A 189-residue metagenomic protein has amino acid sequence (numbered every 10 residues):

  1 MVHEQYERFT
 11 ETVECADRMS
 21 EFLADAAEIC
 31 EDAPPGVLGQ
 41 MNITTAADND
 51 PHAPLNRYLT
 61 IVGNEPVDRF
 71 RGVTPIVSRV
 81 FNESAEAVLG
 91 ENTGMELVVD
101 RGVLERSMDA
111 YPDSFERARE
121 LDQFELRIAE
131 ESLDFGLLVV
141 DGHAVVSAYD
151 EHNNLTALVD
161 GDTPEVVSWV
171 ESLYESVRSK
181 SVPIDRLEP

Functional and structural regions predicted by a protein language model:
M1-V13: Basic, amphipathic "hinge/linker" alpha-helix immediately C-terminal to the N-terminal HTH DNA-binding motif
E11, C15, S176-S179: Generic secondary-structure signature for well-ordered alpha-helical cores
E14-E65: Helix-turn-helix/homeodomain-like alpha-helical modules used for DNA recognition and transcription-factor dimerization
R57-F115: Primarily the HKD phosphodiesterase
R79, S132-D134, N153-N154: Short acidic/glycine-enriched loop/turn segments that link adjacent beta-strands
V98-D100, A129, S147-A148: Generic beta-sheet signal
G102-V140: HKD-type phospholipase D/PLD-like phosphodiesterase module
V139-P189: Amphipathic alpha-helical interface segments
